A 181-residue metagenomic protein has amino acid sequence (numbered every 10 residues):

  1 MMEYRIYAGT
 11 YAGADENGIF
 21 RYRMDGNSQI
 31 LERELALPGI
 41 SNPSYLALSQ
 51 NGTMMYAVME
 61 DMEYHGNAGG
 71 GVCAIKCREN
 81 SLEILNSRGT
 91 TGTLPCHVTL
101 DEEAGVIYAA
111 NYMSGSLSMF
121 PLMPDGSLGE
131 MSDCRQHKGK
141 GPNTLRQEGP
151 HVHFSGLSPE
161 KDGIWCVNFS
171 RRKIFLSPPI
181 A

Functional and structural regions predicted by a protein language model:
M1-A14, R21-M24: An edge-strand/N-cap motif at the start of beta-rich repeat modules
M1-M2, L48-G52, L100-A104, P159-K161: Residue-level detector of Asp-centered blade-edge/turn motifs that repeat once per structural unit in beta-propeller
A8, Y56-V58, A109, C166: Residue position within the beta-strands of beta-propeller blades
A12-D15, E60-G66, M113-S116, R171-K173: Short glycine/acidic-enriched loop and turn motifs that connect beta-strands
D15, S41-S44, L94-C96, H151: Beta-rich catalytic cores
G18-F20, G70-C73, S116-S118, K173-F175: A short loop-to-beta-strand structural motif that recurs across blades of beta-propeller domains
Y22-Q29, I75-S81, M119-G129, P178-A181: Short loop/turn segments immediately following beta-strands, especially the blade-tip and inter-blade linker loops
L82-F154: Asp-box/WD-like beta-propeller blade repeats and closely related beta-sheet repeat scaffolds
